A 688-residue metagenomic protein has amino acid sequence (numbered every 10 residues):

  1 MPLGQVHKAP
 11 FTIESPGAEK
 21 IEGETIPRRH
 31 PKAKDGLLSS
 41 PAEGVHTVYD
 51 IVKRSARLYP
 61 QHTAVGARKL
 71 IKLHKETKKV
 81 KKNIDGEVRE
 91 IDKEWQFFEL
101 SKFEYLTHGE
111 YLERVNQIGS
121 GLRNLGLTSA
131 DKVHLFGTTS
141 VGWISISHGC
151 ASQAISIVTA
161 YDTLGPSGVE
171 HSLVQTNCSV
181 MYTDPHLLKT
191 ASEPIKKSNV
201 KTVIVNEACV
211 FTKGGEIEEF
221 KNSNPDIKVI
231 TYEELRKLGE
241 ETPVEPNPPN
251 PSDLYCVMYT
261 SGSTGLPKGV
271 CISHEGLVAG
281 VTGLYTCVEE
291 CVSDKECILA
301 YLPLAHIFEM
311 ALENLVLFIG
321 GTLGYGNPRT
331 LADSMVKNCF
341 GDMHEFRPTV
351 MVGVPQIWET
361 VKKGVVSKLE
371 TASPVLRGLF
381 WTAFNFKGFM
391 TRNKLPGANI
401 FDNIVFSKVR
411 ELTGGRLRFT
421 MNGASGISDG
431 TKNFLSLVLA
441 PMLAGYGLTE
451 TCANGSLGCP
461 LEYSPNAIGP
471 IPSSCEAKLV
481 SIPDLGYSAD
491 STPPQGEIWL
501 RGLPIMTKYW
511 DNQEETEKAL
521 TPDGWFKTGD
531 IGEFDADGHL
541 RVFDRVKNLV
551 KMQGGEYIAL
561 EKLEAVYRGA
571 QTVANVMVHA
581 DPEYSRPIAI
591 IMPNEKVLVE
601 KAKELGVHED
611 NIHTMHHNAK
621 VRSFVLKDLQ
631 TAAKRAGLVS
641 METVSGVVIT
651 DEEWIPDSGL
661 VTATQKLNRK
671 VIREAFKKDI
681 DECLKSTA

Functional and structural regions predicted by a protein language model:
P2-A18, I51, L125, S152-E234 (+2 more regions): Structural core segment of the AMP-binding/adenylate-forming
S40-G44, Q61, V65-H148, G165-H171 (+1 more regions): Conserved AMP-binding/adenylate-forming core of the ANL superfamily
Y105-H108, Y255-T282: Conserved AMP-binding A3 loop
N224-I230, R236-Y259, L266, C291-C297: Conserved pre-ATP/AMP-binding loop-to-beta segment of ANL
I227-E233, G321, T349-V352, V361-Y463: Gly/Ser/Thr-rich phosphate-binding loop
T260, L485-T492, E497-M552: Conserved ATP-binding/catalytic segment of the ANL
V278-C297, A305-N399, N403, R416: Conserved AMP-binding/adenylation subdomain of ANL enzymes
V550, N575-M577, L626-A688: Conserved C-terminal "lid"/linker of ANL adenylate-forming enzymes
